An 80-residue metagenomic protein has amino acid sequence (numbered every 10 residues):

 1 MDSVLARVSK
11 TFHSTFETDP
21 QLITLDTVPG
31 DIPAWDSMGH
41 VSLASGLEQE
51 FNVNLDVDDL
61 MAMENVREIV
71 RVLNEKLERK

Functional and structural regions predicted by a protein language model:
D2-K80: Phosphopantetheine-dependent thiolation modules in NRPS/PKS and related acyl-activating systems
